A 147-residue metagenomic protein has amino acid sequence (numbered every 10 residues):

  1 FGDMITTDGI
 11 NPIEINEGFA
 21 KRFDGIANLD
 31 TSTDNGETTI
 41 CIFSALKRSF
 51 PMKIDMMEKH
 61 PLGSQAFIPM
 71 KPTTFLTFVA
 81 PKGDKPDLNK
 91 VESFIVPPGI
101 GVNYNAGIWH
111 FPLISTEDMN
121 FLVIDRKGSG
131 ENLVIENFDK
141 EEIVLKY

Functional and structural regions predicted by a protein language model:
F1-S93, R126-F138, V144-Y147: Non-catalytic, conserved peripheral segments adjacent to functional cores
T33, P98, L113, E117 (+1 more regions): Solvent-exposed, flexible loop/coil residues
Q65, V102, M119: Residue-level detector of short, conserved catalytic/binding motifs and their immediate flanks
I95-W109, I114: Conserved metal-binding segment of the jelly-roll/cupin
I100-N103, I143-Y147: Short, surface-exposed linear segments at secondary-structure transitions and domain or protein termini
I108-I135: A short beta-strand-loop micro-motif that forms or neighbors metal/cofactor- and ligand-binding patches at active-site
